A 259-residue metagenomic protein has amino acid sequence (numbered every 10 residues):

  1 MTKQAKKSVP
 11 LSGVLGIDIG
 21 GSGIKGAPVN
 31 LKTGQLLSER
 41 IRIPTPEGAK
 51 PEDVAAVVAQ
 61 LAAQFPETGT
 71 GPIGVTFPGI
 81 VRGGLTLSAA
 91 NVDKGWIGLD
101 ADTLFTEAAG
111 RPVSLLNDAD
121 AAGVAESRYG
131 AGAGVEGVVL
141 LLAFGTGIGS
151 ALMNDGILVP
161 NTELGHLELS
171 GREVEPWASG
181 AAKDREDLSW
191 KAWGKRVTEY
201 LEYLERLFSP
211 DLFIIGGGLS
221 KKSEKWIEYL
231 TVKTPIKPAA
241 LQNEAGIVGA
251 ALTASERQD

Functional and structural regions predicted by a protein language model:
M1-L15, A27-V29, S38-I41, G48-E52 (+7 more regions): Glycine/GP-enriched mid-protein hinge/lid loop-to-helix segment characteristic of carbohydrate kinases
I17-S22: Asp-based phosphoryl-transfer active-site loop
G23, L204, S209-L230, K237-Q242: Glycine-rich phosphate-binding loops at beta-strand->alpha-helix junctions
G23, Q35-L36, T86, L158: Hydrophobic "anchor" residues
E39, P46-A59, A63, T68-I73 (+2 more regions): Glycine-rich phosphate-binding loop and adjoining helix at the ATP-binding site of ATP-dependent phosphoryl-transfer
G71-G79, F144-T146, D211-L219, A239-A240: Glycine-rich beta-strand-to-loop/alpha-helix junction loops that act as flexible
A250: Binuclear metal-ion centers of metallo-dependent hydrolases, dominated by the metallo-beta-lactamase
